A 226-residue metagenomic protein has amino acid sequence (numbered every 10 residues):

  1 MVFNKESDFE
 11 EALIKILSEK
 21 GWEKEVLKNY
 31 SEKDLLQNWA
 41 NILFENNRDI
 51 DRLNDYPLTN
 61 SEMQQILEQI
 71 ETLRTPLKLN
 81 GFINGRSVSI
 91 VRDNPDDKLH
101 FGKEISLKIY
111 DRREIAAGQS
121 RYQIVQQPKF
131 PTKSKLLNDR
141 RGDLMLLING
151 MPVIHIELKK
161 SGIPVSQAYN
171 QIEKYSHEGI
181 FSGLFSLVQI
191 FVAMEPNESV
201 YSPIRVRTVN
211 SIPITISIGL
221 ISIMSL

Functional and structural regions predicted by a protein language model:
M1-L226: An alpha-helical interface "stripe"
